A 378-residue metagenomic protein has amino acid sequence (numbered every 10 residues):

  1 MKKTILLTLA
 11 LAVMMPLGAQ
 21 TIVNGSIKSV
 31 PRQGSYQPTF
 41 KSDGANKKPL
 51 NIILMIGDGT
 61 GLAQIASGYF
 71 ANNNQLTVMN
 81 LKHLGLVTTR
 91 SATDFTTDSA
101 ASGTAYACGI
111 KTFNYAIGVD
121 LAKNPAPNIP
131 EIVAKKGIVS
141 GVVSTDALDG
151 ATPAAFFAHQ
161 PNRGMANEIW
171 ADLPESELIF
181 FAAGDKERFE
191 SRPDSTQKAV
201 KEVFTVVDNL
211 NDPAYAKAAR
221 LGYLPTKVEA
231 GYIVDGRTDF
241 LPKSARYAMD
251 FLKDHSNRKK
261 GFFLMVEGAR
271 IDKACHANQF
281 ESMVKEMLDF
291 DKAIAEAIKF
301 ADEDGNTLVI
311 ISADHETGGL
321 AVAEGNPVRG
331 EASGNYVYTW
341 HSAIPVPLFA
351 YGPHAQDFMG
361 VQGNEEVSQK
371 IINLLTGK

Functional and structural regions predicted by a protein language model:
M1-T21: Bacterial Sec-dependent N-terminal signal peptides
T21-E190, K198-P213, E316-K378: N-terminal catalytic scaffold of extracellular/periplasmic and nuclease hydrolases that process anionic headgroups
L54, F181, Y223-P225, F263-E267 (+1 more regions): Structural motif
L62, L288-P327: Metal-dependent active-site segment of extracytoplasmic phospho-/sulfohydrolases and closely related
G150-F157, K227-Y232, A248, K253-E296: Active-site His/acidic residue clusters
D185-K198, K217-R220, K227-Y232: Acidic-aromatic/histidine active-site loop/patch
T205-D208, R237-S256: A Trp-anchored, charged/polar loop motif used as the substrate-binding/catalytic surface of acyl/ester-handling
S282-F300, R329-S342, V346: Gly/Ser/Thr-rich active-site loops/lids in small-molecule metabolic enzymes that frequently grip phosphoryl groups
